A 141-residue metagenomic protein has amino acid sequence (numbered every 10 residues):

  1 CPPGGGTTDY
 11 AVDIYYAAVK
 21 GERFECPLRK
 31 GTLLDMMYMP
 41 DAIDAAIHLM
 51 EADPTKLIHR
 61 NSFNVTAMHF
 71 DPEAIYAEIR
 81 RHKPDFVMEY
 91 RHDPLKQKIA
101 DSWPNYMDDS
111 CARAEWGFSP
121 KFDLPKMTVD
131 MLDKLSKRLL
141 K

Functional and structural regions predicted by a protein language model:
C1-L33, M39-D41: NAD(P)-dependent short-chain dehydrogenase/reductase
P27-R29, D35-K141: C-terminal substrate-binding subdomain of Rossmann-fold SDR/epimerase-dehydratase oxidoreductases
